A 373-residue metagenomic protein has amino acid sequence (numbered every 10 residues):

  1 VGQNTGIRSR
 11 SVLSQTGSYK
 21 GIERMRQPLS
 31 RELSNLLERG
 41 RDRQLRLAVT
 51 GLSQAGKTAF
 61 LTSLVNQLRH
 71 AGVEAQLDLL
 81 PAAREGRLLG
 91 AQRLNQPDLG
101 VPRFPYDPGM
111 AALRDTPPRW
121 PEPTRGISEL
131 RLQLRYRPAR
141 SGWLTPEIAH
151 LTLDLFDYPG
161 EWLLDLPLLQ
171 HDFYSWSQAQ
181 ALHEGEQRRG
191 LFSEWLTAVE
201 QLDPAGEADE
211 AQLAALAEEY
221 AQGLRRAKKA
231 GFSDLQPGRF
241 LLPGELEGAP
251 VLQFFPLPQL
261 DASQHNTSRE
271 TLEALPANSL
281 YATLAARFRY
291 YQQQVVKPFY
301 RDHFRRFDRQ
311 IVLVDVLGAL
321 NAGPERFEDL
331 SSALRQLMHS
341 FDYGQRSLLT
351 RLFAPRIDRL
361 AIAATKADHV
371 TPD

Functional and structural regions predicted by a protein language model:
S14-E38: N-terminal pre-Walker A segment at the start of P-loop NTPase domains
L29-L36, G40-R41, Q67-R356: Switch- and interface-adjacent substructures of P-loop NTPase systems
R43-R46: Pre-Walker A (Motif I) flank of P-loop NTPase domains
V49: Hydrophobic anchor at the beta1->P-loop junction of P-loop NTPases
L52: P-loop (Walker A) phosphate-binding loop of NTP-binding proteins
A55-G56: Conserved glycine(s) of the Walker
F60-L61: Post-Walker A alpha-helix
H369-D373: GTPase G-domain guanine-specificity segment
